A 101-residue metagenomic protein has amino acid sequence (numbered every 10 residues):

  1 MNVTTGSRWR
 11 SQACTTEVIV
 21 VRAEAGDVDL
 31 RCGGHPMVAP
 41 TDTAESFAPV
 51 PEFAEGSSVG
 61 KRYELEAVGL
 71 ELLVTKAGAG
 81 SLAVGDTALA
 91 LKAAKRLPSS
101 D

Functional and structural regions predicted by a protein language model:
M1-V3, A48, D101: A cross-kingdom feature marking solvent-exposed beta-strand/loop segments within repeated, beta-rich binding/scaffold
V3-R8, I19-V21, L89: Conserved mixed alpha/beta catalytic, RNA-binding, or beta-rich assembly cores of soluble enzyme, regulatory
V3-T5, G56-V59, K76-A77: A short, compositionally biased
G6-Q12, K61-L65: A short beta-strand micro-motif
T16-R22, L72-K76: Short beta-strand-centered aromatic/proline hotspots
E24-E55, L89-R96: A low-complexity, Ser/Thr/Gly/Pro-enriched, surface-exposed linker/loop concept that marks segments flanking
E45-L73: Short hydrophobic interaction/assembly module
E64-S100: Short, compact, well-ordered microdomains
